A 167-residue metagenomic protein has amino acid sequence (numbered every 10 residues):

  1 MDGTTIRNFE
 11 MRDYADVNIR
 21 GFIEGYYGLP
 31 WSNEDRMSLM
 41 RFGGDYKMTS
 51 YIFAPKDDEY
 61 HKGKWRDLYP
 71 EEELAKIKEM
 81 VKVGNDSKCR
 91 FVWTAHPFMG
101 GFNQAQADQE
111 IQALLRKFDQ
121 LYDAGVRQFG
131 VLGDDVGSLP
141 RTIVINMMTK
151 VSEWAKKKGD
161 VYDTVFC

Functional and structural regions predicted by a protein language model:
M1-D119, D123-R127, K156-K157: Feature activates predominantly on carbohydrate-active enzymes
D119-C167: Active-site neighborhood of glycoside hydrolase catalytic domains
